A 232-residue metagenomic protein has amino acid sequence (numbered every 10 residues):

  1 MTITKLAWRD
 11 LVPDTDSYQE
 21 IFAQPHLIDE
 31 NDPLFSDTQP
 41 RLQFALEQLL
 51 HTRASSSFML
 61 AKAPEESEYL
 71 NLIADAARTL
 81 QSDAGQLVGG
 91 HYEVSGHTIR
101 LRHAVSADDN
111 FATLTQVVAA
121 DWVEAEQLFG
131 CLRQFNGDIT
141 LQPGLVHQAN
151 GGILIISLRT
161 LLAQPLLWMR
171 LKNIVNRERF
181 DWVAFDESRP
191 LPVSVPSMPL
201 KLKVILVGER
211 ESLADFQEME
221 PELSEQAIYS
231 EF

Functional and structural regions predicted by a protein language model:
M1-E218, E222, I228-F232: Conserved ASCE/P-loop NTPase catalytic core
